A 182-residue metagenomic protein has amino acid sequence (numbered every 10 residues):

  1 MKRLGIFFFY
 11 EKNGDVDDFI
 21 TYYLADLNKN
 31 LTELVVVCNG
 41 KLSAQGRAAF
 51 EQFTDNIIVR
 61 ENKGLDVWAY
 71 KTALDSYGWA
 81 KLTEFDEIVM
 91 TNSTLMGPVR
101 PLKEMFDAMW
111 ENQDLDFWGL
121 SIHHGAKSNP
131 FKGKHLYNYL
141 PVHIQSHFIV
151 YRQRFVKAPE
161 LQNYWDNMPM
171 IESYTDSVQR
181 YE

Functional and structural regions predicted by a protein language model:
M1-L65, D75-E87: N-terminal anchoring/stem segment of glycosyltransferases
Y10-D15, K41-L42, L95-P98, G125 (+1 more regions): Short acidic, S/G/P-rich loop/turn micro-motifs used as interaction or catalytic elements
D17-L24, L102-F106, D176-E182: Well-ordered, non-membrane alpha-helical segments in soluble/globular domains
G64, W68, M96-P98: A short, conserved beta-strand element in the Rossmann-like catalytic core that flanks the donor/metal-binding loop
G97-G133: Conserved donor-nucleotide/metal-binding helix-loop-beta segment in metal-dependent transferases, i.e., the alpha-helix
F117-S121, N138-E182: Catalytic core and acceptor-binding pocket of nucleotide-sugar-dependent glycosyltransferases
